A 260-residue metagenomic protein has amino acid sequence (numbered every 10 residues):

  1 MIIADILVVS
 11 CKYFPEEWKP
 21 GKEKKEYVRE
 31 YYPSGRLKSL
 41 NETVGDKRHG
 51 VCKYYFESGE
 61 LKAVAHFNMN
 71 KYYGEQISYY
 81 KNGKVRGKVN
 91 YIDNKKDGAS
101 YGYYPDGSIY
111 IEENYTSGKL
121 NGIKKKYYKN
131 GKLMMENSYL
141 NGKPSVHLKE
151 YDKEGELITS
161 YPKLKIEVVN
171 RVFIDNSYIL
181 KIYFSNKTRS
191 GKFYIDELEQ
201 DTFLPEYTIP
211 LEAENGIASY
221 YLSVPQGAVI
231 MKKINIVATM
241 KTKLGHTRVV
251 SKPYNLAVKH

Functional and structural regions predicted by a protein language model:
M1-V9: Sec-dependent bacterial lipoprotein signal peptides
C11-Y80, K84-Y104, S108-T116, L120-Y127 (+3 more regions): Periodic aromatic/glycine/histidine/acidic cluster detector with a strong bias toward beta-strand repeat architectures
